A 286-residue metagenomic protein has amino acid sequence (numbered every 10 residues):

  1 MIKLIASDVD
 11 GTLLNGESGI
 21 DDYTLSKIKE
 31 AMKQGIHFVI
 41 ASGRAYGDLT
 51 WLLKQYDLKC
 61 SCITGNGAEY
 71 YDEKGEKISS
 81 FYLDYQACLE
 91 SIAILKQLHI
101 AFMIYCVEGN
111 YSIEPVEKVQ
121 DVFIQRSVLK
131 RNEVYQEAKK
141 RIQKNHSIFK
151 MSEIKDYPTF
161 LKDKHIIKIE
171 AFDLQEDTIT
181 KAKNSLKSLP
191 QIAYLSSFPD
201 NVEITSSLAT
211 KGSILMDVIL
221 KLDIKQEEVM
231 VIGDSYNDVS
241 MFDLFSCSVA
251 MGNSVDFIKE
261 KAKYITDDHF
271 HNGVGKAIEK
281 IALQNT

Functional and structural regions predicted by a protein language model:
M1-L4, D8, N15, I20-D21 (+2 more regions): Mg2+-dependent phosphoryl-transfer enzymes with acidic/Ser/Thr/Gly-rich catalytic loops
G16-E17, L49-W51, E73-K74, I113-E114 (+4 more regions): Short glycine-/acidic-enriched loop or helix-start segments at secondary-structure transitions that form or flank
I20-R131: Active-site phosphate-binding/coordination module
A31, L95, L186-K187, I258: A generic structural signal for well-ordered alpha-helical segments
G35-V39, L58-C60, K168, E227-E228 (+1 more regions): Short active-site oxyanion
Y56-L58, N66, L98, L189-P190 (+2 more regions): Short, structured coil segments at secondary-structure junctions
K59-G65, Y194-L195, S248-G252, T266: Short hydrophobic/aromatic-enriched beta-strand-loop microsegments
L98, E108-I232: Conserved acidic, metal-coordinating active-site core of Asp-based, Mg2+-dependent phosphoryl-transfer enzymes
